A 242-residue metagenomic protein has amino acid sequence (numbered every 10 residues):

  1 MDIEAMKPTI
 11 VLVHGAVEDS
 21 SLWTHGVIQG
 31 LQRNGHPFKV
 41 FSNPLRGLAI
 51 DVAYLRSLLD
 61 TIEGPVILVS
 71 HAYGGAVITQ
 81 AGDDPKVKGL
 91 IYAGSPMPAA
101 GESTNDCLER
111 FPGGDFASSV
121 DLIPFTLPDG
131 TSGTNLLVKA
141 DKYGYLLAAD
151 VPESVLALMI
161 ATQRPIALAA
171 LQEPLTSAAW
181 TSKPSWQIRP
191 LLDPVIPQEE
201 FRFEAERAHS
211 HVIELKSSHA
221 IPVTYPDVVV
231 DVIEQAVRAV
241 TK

Functional and structural regions predicted by a protein language model:
A5-A49, V66-I67, Q80: Conserved HGGG/HGGXW glycine-rich cap/lid loop of the alpha/beta-hydrolase fold
I50-V66: Conserved acidic catalytic loop of the alpha/beta-hydrolase fold
L68-G74, I78: Gly/Ala-rich beta-loop-alpha elbow adjacent to hydrolase catalytic centers
D83-V87, I91-G130, A167-A170, E204: Flexible "cap/lid" loop of the alpha/beta hydrolase fold
L158-A179: Active-site nucleophile elbow and catalytic-triad environment of alpha/beta-hydrolase enzymes
T181, Q187-R189: Short beta-strand/loop motif that positions the catalytic acidic residue of the alpha/beta-hydrolase fold
P190-V223, V228, Q235-A236: Conserved loop-alpha-helix segment in the C-terminal half of the alpha/beta-hydrolase fold that carries the catalytic
